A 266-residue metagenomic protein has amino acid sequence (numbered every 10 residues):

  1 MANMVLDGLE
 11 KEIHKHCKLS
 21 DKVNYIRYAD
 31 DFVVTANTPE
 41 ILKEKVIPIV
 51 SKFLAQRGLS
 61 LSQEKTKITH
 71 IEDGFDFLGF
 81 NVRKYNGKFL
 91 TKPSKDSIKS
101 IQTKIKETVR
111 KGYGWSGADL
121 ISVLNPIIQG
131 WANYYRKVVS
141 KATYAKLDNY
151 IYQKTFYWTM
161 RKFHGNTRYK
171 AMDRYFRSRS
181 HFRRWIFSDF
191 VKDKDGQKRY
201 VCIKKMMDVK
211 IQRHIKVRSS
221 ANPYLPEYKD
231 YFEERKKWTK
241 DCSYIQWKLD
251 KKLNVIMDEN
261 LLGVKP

Functional and structural regions predicted by a protein language model:
M1-P266: Non-catalytic terminal/accessory segments
